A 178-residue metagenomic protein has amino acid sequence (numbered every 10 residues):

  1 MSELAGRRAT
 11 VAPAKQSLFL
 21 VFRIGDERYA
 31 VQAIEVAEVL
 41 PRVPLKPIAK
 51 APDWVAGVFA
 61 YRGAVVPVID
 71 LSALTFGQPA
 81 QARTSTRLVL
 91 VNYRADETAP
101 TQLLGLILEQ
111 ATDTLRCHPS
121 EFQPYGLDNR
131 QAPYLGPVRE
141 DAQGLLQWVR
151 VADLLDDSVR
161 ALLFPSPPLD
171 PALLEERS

Functional and structural regions predicted by a protein language model:
M1-S178: An acidic, low-aromatic, low-complexity terminal/linker signal
